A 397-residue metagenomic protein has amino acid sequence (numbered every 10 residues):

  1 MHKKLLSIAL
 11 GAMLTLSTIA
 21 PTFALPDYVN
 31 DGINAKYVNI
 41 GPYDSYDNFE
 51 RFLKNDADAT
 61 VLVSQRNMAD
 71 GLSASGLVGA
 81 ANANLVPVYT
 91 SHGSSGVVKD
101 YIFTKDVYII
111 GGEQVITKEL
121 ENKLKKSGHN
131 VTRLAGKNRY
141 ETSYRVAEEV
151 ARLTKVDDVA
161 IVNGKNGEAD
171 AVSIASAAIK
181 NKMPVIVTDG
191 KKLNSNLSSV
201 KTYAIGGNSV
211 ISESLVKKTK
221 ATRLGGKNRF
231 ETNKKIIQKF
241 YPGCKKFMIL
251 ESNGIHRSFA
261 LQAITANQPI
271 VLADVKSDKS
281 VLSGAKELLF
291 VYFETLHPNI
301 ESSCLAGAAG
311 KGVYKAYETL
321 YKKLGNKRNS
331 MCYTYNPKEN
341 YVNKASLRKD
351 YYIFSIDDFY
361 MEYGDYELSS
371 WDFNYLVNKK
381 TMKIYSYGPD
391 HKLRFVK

Functional and structural regions predicted by a protein language model:
M1-A24: Sec-dependent N-terminal signal peptides of Gram-positive bacterial secreted proteins and lipoproteins
G11-A12, F23-C332: Extracellular glycan-binding segments that recognize GlcNAc-based cell-wall polysaccharides
L14, L62, R328-N336, E362-S369: Short, solvent-exposed secondary-structure boundary motifs
A24, S195, S280, E362-Y363 (+1 more regions): A short local loop/turn or secondary-structure capping micro-motif enriched for an aromatic residue
S91-H92, D189-K192, K276-S277, S369-K397: A short, surface-exposed interaction/processing loop segment used at functional sites
I211, H256, L296-P298, Y360-S369 (+1 more regions): Short, surface-exposed beta-strand/loop "edge" segments at domain boundaries and coil↔beta transitions
P337-V377: Exposed beta-strand-loop-beta-strand "reactive/processing" segments of non-cytosolic proteins
